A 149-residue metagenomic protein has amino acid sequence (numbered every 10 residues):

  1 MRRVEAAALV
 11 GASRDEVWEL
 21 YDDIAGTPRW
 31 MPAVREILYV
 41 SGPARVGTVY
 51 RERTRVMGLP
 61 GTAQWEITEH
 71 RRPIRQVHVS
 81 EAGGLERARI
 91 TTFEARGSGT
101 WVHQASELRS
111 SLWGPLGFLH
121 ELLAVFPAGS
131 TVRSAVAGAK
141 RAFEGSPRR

Functional and structural regions predicted by a protein language model:
M1-V40, R45, G138, R149: Hydrophobic ligand-binding cavity/cleft-lining segments
A7, E66, A88-T92: Short, surface-exposed charged micro-motifs
A12, V56-G58, L108-L112: Beta-strand elements of well-folded, non-transmembrane domains
D22, T62, G117-F118: Generic recognition of short, well-ordered alpha-helical segments
I24, M57, F126-G129: Residues at alpha-helix boundaries and the short loops/turns that link adjacent helices
L38-L85, R96-G97, W101, S134-R149: Glycine-rich portal/gate segments that line the openings of hydrophobic small-molecule binding cavities
V79-S134: Beta-strand/loop substructures that line and gate deep hydrophobic ligand-binding cavities in soluble
